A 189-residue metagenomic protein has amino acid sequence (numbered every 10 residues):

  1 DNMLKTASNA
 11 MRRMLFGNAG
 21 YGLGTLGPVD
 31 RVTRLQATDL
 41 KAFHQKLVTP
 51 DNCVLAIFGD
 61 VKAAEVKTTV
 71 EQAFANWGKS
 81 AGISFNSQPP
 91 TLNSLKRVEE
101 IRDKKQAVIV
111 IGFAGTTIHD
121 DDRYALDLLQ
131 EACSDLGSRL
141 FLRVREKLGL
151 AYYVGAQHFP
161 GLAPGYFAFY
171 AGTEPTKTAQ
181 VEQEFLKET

Functional and structural regions predicted by a protein language model:
D1-G82, Q88, E99, T117 (+1 more regions): Charge-rich, well-structured scaffold segments of protease-associated domains
R13, G82-R139, R143: His/Glu-based metal-binding/catalytic segments typifying zinc-dependent metallopeptidases
